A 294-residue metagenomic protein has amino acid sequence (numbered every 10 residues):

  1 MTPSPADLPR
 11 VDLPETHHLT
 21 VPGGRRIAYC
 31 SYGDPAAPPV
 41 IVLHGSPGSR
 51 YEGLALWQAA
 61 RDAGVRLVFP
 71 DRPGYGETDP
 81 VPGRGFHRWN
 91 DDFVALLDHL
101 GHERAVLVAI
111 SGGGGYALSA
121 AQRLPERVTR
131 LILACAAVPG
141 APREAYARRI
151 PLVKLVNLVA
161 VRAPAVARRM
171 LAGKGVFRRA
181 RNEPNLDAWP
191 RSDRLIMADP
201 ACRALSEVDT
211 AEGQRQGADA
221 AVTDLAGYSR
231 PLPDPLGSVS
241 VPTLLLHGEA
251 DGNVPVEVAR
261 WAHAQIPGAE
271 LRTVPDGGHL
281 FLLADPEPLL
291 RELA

Functional and structural regions predicted by a protein language model:
R25-D79: Conserved HGGG/HGGXW glycine-rich cap/lid loop of the alpha/beta-hydrolase fold
R88-V106: Conserved acidic catalytic loop of the alpha/beta-hydrolase fold
A109-G113, A117: Gly/Ala-rich beta-loop-alpha elbow adjacent to hydrolase catalytic centers
T129-A165: Flexible "cap/lid" loop of the alpha/beta hydrolase fold
P151-L152, L158-D234: Alpha/beta-hydrolase
V239, L245-H247, D251: Short beta-strand/loop motif that positions the catalytic acidic residue of the alpha/beta-hydrolase fold
G252-V258: Conserved alpha/beta-hydrolase "acid-adjacent" motif
G268-A294: Catalytic active-site module of serine/aspartate enzymes centered on a nucleophile-bearing elbow/loop
